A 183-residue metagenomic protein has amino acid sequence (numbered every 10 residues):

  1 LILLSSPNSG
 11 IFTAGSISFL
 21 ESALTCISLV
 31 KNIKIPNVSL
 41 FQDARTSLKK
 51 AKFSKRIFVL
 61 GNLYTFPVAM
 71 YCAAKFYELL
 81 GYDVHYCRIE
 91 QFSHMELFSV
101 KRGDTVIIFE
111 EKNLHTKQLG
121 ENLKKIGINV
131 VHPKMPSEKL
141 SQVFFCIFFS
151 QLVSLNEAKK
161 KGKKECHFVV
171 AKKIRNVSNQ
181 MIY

Functional and structural regions predicted by a protein language model:
L1-Y183: A SIS-like phosphosugar-recognition module
